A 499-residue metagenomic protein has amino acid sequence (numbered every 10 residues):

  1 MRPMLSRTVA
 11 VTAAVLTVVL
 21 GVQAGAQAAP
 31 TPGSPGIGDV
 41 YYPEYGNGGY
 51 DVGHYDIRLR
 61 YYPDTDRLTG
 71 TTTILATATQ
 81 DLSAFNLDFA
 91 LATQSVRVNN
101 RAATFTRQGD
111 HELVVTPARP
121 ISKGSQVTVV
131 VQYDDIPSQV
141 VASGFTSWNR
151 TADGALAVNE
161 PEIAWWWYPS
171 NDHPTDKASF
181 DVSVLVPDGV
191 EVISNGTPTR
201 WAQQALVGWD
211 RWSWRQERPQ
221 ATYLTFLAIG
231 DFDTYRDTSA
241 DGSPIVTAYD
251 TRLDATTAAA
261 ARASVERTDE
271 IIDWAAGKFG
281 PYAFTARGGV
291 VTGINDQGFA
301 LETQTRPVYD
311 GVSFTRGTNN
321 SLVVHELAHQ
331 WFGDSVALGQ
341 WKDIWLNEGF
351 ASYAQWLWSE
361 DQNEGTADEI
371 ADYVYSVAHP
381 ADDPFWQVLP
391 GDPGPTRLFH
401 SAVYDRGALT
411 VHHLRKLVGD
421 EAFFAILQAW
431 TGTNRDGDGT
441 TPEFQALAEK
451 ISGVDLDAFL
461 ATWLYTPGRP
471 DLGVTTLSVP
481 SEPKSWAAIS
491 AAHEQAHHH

Functional and structural regions predicted by a protein language model:
R2-R7, L20-T69, D153, P174 (+2 more regions): N-terminal, polar/Ser/Thr-rich
G70, H173-V324: Hydrophobic helix-coil surface modules that form long, contiguous segments used for peptide/substrate interaction
T71-A92, Y168-D172, S179-P187, P442-Q445: Surface-exposed beta-strand/loop patches in extracellular or lumenal glycoproteins
A84, A90-N149: A surface-exposed beta-strand-loop module
K123, Q132-D181: Glycine/proline-rich low-complexity spacer/linker segments in large multi-domain proteins
E217, I344, E348-L417, N434 (+3 more regions): Acidic/His/Gly-enriched intrinsically disordered linker/tail segments that often contain short helix/coil "MoRF-like"
R262, T305-A371: Zinc-dependent metallopeptidase catalytic helix centered on the HExxH motif and its immediate flanking segment
A283, H400-G473: Amphipathic alpha-helical substructures
